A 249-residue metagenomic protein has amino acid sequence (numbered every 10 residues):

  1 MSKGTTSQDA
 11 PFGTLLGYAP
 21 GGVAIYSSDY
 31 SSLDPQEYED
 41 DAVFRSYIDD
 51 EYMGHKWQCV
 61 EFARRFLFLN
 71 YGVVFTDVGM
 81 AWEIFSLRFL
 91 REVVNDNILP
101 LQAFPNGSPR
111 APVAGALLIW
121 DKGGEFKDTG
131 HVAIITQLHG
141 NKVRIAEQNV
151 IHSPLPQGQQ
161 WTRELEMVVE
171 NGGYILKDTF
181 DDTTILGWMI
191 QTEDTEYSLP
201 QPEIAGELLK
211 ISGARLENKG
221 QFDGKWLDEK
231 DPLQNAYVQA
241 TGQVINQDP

Functional and structural regions predicted by a protein language model:
S2-F89: N-terminal capping segments
I48, P100-P105, F222-W226: N-terminal post-signal-peptidase region of extra-cytosolic proteins
E51-C59, F104-R110, K127, P232: Extracytoplasmic/periplasmic, Sec-exported soluble proteins
Q58-R65, V113, A133-I134, T184: Extracytoplasmic/secreted proteins, especially bacterial periplasmic and envelope-associated proteins
V73, I211-P249: Secretory/extracellular carbohydrate-interaction modules and structurally similar beta-sandwich "look-alikes"
F85-V150: ...with weaker cross-activation on analogous glycine-rich loops/strands in unrelated enzymes
F126-L199: Aromatic- and glycine-rich peptidoglycan recognition patches
Y197-K219: Extracellular carbohydrate-recognition regions
